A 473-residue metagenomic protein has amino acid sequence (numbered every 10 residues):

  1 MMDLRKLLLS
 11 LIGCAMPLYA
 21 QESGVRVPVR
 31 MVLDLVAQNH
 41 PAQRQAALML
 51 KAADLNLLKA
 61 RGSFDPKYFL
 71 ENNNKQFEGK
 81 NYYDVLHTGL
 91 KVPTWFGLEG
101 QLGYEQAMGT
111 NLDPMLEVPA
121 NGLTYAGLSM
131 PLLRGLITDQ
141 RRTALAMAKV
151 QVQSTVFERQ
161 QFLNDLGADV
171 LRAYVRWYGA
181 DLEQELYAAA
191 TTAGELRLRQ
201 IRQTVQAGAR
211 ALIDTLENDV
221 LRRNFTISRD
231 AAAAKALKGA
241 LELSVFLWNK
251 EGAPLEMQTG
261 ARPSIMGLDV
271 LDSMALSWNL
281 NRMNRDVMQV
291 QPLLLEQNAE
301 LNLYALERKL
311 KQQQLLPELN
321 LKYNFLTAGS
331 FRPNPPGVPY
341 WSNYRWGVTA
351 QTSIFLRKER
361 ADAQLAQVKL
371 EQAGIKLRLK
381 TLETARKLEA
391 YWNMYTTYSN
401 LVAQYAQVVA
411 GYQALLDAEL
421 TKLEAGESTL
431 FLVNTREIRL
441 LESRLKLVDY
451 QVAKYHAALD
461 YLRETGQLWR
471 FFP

Functional and structural regions predicted by a protein language model:
D3-S10: Sec-dependent signal peptide recognition, specifically the positively charged N-region followed immediately by
L11-A20: Hydrophobic h-region of N-terminal signal peptides that target proteins for export in Gram-negative bacteria
A20-Y83, L132-L133, I137-T143, M147-K149 (+8 more regions): Bacterial Sec-pathway N-terminal export signals of envelope proteins
E22-G24, E71-M130, A261-L276, R308-K309 (+4 more regions): Small/polar, glycine/serine/threonine/aspartate-rich low-complexity segments that form flexible
L33, Q43-A60, F162, L166-A188 (+7 more regions): Amphipathic alpha-helical coiled-coil segments
R44-L48, R61, W95-N121, L132-E158 (+9 more regions): Sec/SRP-type N-terminal targeting helices
V150, R159-M283, M394, Y398 (+3 more regions): Periplasmic alpha-helical coiled-coil/stalk elements that build and connect Gram-negative outer-membrane
